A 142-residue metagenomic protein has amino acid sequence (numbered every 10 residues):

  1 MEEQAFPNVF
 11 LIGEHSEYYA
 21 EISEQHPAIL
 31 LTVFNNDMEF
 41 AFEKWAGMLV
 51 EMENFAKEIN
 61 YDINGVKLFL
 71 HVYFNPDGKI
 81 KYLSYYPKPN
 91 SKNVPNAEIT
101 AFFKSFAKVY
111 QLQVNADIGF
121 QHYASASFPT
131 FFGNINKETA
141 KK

Functional and structural regions predicted by a protein language model:
M1-K142: Charge-biased low-complexity segments
